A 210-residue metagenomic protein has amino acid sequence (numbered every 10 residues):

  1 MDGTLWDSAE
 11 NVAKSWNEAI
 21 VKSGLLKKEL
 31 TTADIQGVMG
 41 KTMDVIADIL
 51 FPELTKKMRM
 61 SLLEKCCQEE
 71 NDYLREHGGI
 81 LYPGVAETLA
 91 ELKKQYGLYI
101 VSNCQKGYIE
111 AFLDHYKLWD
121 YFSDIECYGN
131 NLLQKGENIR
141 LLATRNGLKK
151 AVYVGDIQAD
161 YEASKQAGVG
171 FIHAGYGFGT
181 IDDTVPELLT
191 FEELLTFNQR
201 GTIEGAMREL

Functional and structural regions predicted by a protein language model:
M1-P83: N-terminal helical cap/lid subdomain that shapes the substrate entry/recognition surface in HAD-like hydrolases
T4, S102-C104: Conserved phosphate-coupling serine/threonine residues in phosphotransfer and NTP-handling enzymes
V38, I80-G84, C104-Q105, N130-N131 (+1 more regions): Short beta->alpha linker loops
K41, E69, K94-Q95, K149: Structured helix-beta-strand junction loops
D72-I100, E110, G136: Short, acidic loop-to-helix structural element flanking the phosphoryl-transfer center in phosphate-processing enzymes
K106, E110-L210: Asp-based, Mg2+/Mn2+-dependent phosphohydrolase catalytic module
